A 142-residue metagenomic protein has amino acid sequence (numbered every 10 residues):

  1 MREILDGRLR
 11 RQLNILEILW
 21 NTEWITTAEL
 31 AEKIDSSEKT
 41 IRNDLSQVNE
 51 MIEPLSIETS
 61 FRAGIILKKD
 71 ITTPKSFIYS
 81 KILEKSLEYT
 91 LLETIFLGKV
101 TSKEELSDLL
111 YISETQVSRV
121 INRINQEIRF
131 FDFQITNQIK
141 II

Functional and structural regions predicted by a protein language model:
M1-I142: Short, basic/aromatic recognition patches that contact phosphate-bearing ligands
